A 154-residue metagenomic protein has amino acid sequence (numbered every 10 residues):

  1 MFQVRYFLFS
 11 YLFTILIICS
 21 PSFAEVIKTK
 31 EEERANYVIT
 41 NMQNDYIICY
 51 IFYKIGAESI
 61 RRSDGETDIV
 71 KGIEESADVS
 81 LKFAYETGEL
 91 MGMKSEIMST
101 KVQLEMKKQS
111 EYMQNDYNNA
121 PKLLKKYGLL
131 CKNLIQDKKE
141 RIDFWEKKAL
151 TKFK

Functional and structural regions predicted by a protein language model:
M1-Y11: Bacterial N-terminal signal peptides that target proteins for export
F9-C19: Bacterial N-terminal signal peptides
S22-E32: Cleaved targeting-peptide boundary
A35-M93: Short N-proximal segments of mature Sec-exported proteins
G72-K154: Compact alpha-helical subdomains of small soluble proteins
